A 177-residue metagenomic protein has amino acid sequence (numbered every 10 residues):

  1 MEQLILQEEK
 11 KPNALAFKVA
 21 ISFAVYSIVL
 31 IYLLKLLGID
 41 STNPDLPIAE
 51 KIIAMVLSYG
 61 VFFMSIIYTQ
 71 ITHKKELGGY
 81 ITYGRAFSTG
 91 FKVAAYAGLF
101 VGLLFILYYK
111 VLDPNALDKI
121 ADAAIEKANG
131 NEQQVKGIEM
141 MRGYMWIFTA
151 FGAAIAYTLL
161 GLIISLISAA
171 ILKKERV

Functional and structural regions predicted by a protein language model:
M1-I66: Transmembrane alpha-helical insertion/packing segments
I21-V25, G90-L103: Selective transmembrane-helix segments that form parts of the transport pathway or gating/packing helices in multipass
L30, L34-G38, Q70-K74, L104-Y109 (+2 more regions): Membrane-water interface at transmembrane helix exits
I53-G60, Y108, A150-T158: Hydrophobic alpha-helical transmembrane segments of multi-pass membrane proteins
M64-T69, F148-V177: Transmembrane alpha-helical segments in integral membrane proteins
I66-R85: Membrane-helix interface/capping segments
L103-A128: Functional transmembrane-helix hotspots
A124-M145: Short membrane-interface loop/juxtamembrane segments of multi-pass integral membrane proteins
